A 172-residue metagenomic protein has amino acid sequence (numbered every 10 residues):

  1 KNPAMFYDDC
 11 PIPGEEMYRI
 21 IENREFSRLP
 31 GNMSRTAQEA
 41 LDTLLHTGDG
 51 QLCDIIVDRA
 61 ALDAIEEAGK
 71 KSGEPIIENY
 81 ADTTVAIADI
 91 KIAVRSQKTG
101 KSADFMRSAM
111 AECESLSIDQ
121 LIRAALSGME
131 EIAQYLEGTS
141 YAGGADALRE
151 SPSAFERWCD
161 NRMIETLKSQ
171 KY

Functional and structural regions predicted by a protein language model:
K1-Y172: Extended alpha-helical surfaces
